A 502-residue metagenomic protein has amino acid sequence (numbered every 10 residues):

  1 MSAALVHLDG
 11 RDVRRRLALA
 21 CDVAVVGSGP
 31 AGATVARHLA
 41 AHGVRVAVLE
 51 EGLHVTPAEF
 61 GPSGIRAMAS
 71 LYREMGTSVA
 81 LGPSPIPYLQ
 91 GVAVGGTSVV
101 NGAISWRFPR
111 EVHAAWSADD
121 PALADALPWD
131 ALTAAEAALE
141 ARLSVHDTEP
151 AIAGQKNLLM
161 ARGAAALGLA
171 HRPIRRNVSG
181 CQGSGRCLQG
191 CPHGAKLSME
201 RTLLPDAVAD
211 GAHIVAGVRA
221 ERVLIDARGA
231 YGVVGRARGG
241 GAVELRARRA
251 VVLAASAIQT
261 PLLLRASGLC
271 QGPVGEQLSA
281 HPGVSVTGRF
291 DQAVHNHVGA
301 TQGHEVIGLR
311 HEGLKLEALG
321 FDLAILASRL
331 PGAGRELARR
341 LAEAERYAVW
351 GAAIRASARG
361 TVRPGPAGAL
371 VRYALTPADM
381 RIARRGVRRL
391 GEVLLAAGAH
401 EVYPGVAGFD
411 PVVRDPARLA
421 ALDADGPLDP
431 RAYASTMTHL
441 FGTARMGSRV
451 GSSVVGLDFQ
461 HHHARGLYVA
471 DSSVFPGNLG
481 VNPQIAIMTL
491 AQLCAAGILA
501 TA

Functional and structural regions predicted by a protein language model:
M1-V23, A41-H42, G82, Q492 (+1 more regions): Extreme N-terminal leader/targeting segments of oxidoreductases
A20, P173-I174, G180-L188, R222-D226 (+2 more regions): A glycine-rich dinucleotide-binding beta-alpha-beta segment and adjacent secondary-structure elements that constitute
D22-V48: N-terminal Rossmann-like FAD-binding beta1-loop-alpha1 element of flavoenzymes
H38-A41, R45-A47, G52-P57, P62 (+8 more regions): Glycine-rich loop(s) and the adjacent beta-strand/alpha-helix scaffold that form part
V44, E51-A103, F108-E111, N157-G163: N-terminal FAD cofactor-binding segment of flavoenzymes
V94, S98-G183, A352, A374 (+1 more regions): Rossmann-like flavin
N101, Q271-L394, E401, D429-P430 (+3 more regions): FAD cofactor-binding and catalytic pocket of flavoenzymes
R186-R249: Helical element adjacent to the flavin cofactor pocket in flavoenzyme catalytic cores
